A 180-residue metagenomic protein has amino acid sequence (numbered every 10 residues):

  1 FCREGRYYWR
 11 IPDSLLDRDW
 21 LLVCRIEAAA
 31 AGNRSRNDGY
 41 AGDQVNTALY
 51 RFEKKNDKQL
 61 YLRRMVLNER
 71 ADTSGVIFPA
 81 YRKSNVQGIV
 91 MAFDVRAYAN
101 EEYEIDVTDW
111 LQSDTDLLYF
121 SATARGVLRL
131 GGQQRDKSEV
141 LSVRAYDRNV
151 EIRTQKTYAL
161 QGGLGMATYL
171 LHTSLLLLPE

Functional and structural regions predicted by a protein language model:
F1-E180: Auxiliary tRNA-acceptor-end handling modules of aminoacyl-tRNA synthetases
